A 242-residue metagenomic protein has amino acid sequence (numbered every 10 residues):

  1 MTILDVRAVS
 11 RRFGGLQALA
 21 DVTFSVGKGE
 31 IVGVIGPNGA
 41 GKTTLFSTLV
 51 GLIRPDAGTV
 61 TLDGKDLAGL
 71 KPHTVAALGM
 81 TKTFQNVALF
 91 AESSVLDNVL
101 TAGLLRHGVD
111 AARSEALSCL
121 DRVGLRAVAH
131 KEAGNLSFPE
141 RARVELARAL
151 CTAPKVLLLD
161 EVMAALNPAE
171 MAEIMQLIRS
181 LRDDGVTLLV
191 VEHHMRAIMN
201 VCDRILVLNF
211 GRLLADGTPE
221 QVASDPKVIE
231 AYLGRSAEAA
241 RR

Functional and structural regions predicted by a protein language model:
M1-R242: Glycine-rich phosphate-binding loops of nucleotide-dependent enzymes
